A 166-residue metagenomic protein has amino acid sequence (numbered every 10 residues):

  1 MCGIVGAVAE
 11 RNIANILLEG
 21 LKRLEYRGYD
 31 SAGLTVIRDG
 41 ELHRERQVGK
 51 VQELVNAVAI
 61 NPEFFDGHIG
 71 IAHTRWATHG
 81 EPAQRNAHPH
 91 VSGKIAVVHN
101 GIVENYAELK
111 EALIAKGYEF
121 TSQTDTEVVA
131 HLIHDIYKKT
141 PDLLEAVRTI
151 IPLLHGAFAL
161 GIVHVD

Functional and structural regions predicted by a protein language model:
M1-D166: Conserved short alpha-helical segments that host acidic/polar catalytic motifs at enzyme active sites
